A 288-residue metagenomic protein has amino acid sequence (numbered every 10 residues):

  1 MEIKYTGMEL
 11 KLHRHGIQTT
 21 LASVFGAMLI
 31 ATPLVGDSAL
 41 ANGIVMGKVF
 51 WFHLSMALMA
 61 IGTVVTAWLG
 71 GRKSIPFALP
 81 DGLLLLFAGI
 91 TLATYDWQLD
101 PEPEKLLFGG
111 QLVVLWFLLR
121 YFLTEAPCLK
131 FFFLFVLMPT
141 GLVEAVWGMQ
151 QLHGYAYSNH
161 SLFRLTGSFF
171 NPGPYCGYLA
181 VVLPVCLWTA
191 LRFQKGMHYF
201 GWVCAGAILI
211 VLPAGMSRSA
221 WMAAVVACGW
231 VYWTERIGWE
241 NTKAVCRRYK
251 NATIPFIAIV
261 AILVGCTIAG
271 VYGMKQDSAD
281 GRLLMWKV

Functional and structural regions predicted by a protein language model:
M1-H15: Short, Lys/Arg-rich, polar N-terminal cytosolic tail immediately upstream of the first transmembrane signal-anchor
H13, I17-V35, H53-V65, L85-D96 (+3 more regions): Alpha-helical transmembrane segments of multi-pass inner-membrane proteins
V35-V49, W68-K73: Short, hydrophobic transmembrane alpha-helix segments
V49-F50, M285: Conserved alpha-helical elements of sugar-nucleotide-dependent glycosyltransferases
G70-L86: Transmembrane alpha-helical insertion/packing segments
R72-F77, E125-F132: Interfacial helix-loop-helix linkers and transmembrane-helix boundary segments in multi-pass membrane proteins
P76, K243-V245, D277: Short, Lys/Arg-enriched, Gly/Pro-containing loop segments at transmembrane-helix junctions of multi-pass membrane
Y121, G270-V288: Membrane-interface loop/short-helix elements at transmembrane-helix boundaries of multipass membrane proteins
